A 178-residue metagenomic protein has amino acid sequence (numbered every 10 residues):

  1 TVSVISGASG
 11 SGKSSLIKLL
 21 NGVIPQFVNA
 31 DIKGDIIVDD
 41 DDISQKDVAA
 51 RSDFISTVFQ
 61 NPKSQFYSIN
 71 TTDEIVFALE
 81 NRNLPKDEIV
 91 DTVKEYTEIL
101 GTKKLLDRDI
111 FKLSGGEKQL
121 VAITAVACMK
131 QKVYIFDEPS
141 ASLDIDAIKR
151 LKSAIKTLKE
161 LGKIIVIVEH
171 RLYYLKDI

Functional and structural regions predicted by a protein language model:
N21: Helix-to-loop junction immediately C-terminal to a conserved catalytic motif
D35-A50: ABC ATPase NBD Q-loop/coupling interface
D87-L105: Conserved ABC ATPase "signature" region
D109-L113, E117: Conserved ABC ATPase signature
V126-A127: ABC ATPase C-loop
Y134-D137: Catalytic Walker B motif of ABC-type/P-loop ATPase nucleotide-binding domains
I145-A147: Helix N-cap at the start of a conserved alpha-helix in ABC-type nucleotide-binding domains
E169-H170: H-loop/switch region of ABC-family ATPase nucleotide-binding domains
